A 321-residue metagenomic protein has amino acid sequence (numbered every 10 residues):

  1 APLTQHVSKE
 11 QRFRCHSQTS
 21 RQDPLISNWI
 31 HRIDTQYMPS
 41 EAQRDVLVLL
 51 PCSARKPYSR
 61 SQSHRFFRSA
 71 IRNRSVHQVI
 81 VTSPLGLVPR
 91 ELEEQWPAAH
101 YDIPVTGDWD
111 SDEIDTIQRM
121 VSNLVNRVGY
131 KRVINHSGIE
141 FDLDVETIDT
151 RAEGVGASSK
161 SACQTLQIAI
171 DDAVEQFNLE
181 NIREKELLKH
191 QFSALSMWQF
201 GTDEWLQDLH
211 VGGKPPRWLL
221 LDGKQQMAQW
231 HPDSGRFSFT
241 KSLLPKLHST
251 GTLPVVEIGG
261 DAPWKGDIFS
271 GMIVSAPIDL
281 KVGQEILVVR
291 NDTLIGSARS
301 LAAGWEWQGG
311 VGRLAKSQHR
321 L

Functional and structural regions predicted by a protein language model:
P2-R68: Active-site and ligand/interface coordination hotspots across diverse enzymes and nucleic-acid-associated assemblies
A54-S59, L85-P89, P104-D115, I139-L143: Short acidic, S/G/P-rich loop/turn micro-motifs used as interaction or catalytic elements
Y58-A70, T106-N123, A162-A169: Well-ordered, non-membrane alpha-helical segments in soluble/globular domains
V76-H100: Short connector loops at secondary-structure junctions
A99-V133, N178-W205: Extended, charge-rich low-complexity interaction segments
I139-K185: Peripheral docking tails and interdomain loops at the edges of cofactor- or intermediate-handling domains
E175-T252: Anionic-ligand-binding alpha/beta catalytic cores of soluble enzymes and soluble regulatory domains that recognize
M227-L321: Beta-strand/loop-dominated core regions that host nucleotide or nucleotide-derived cofactor-binding catalytic loops
